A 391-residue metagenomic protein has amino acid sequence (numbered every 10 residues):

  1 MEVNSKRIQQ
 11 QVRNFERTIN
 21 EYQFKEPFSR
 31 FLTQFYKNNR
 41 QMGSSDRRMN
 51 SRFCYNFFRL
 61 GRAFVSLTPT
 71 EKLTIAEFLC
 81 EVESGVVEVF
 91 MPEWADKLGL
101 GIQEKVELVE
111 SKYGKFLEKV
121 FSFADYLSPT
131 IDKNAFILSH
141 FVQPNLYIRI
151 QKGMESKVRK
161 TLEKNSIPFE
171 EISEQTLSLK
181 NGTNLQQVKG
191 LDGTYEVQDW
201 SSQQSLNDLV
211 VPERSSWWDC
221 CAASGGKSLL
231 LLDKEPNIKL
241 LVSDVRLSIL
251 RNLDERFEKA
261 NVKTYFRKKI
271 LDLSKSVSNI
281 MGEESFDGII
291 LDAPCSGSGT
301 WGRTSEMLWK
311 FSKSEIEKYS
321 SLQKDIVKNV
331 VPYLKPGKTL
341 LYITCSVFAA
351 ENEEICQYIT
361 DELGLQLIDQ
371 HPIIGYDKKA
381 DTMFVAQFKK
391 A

Functional and structural regions predicted by a protein language model:
M1-A391: S-adenosylmethionine
